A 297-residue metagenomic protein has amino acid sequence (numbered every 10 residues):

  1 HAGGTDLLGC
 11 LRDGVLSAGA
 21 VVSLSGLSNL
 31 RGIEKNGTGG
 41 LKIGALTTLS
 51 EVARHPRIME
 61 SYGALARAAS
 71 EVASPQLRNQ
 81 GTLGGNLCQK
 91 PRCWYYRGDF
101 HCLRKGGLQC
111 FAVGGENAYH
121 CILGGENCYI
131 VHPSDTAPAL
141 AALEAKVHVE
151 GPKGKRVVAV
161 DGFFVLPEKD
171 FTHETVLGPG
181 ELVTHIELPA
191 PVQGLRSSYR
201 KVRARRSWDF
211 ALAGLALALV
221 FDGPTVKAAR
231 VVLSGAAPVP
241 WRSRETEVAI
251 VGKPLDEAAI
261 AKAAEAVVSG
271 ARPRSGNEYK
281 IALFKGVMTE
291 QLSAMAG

Functional and structural regions predicted by a protein language model:
H1-G297: C-terminal structural segment of proteins
